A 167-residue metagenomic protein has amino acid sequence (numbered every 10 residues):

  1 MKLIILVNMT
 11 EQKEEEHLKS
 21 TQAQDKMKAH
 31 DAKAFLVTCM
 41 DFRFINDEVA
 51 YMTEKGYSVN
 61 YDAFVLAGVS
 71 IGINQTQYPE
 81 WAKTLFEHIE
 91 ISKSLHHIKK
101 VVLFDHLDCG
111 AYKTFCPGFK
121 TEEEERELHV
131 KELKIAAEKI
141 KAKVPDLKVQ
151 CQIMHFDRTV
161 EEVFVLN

Functional and structural regions predicted by a protein language model:
L3-E48, A67-K83, I91-K100, G110-N167: Divalent-metal-activated hydrolytic enzyme cores
H30, Y57-N60: A short, polar/charged loop/turn motif at coil->beta-strand junctions and beta-hairpin connectors
V49-G56: Short Gly/aromatic-enriched secondary-structure transition segments
V59-V69: A short beta-strand-loop structural module common to alpha/beta enzyme folds
H106-D108: Short, ordered loop/turn segments at secondary-structure junctions
